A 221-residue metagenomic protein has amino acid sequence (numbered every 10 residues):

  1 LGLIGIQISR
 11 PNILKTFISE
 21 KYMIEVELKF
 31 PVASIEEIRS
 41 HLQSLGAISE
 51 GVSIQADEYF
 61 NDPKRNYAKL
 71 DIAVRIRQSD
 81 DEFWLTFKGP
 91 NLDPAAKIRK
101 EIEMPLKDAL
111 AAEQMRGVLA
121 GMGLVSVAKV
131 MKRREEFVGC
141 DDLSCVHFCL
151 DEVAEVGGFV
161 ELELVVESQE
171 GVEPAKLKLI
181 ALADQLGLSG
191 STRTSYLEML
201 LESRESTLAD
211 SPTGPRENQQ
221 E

Functional and structural regions predicted by a protein language model:
L1-Y22, P215, Q219-Q220: N-terminal amphipathic/basic-hydrophobic helices that include classical n-h-c signal peptides and signal-anchor
K15-K21, P90-P94, F148-V156: Short, flexible, solvent-exposed loop/turn segments with mixed acidic/basic and small polar residues
K21-L143, I180, L186-E221: N-terminal strand-loop-strand beta-hairpin
R134-G158: Charged, well-structured binding/catalytic surfaces in domain cores that contact anionic ligands
V165-E170: A generic structural motif
E173-L182: Acidic (Asp/Glu-rich), glycine- and aromatic
